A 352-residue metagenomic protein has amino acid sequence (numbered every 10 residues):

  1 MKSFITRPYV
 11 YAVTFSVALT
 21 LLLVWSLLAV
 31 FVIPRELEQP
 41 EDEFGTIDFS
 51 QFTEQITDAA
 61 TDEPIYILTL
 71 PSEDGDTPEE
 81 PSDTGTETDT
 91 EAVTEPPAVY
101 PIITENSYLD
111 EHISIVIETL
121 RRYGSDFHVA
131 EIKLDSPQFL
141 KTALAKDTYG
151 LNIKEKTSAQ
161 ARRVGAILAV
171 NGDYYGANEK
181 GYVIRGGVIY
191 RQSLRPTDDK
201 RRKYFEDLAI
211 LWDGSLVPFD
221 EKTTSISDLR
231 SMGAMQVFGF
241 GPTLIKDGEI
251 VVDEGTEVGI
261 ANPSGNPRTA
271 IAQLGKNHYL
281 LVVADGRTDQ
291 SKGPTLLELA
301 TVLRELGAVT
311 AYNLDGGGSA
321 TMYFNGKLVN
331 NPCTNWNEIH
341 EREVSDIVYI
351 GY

Functional and structural regions predicted by a protein language model:
K2-R201, D207: Zymogen propeptides
E79, A98, T104, Y108 (+2 more regions): Active-site-adjacent helix-turn-beta-strand microarchitecture at beta-sheet edges that either contains or buttresses
R122, D135-P137, Y175, T223 (+4 more regions): Short, glycine-/Ser/Thr-/acidic-enriched flexible segments
S125, P137, G214-S215, Q273-L280: Beta-strand-turn-beta hairpins that frame and shape the catalytic cleft of phosphate-ester-processing enzymes
F127-E131, D207, T243, A270 (+1 more regions): Conserved hydrophobic/aromatic beta-strand scaffold that supports enzyme active sites
E131, I167-N171, A209, V217 (+3 more regions): Structural recognition of the beta-strand scaffold that forms the well-ordered cores of secreted hydrolase catalytic
L144-G150, T223-I226, A284-T288: Short, solvent-exposed aromatic-acidic interface loops
K180-D198, R202, G255-V309, S319-Y352: Conserved, well-ordered active-site substructure
